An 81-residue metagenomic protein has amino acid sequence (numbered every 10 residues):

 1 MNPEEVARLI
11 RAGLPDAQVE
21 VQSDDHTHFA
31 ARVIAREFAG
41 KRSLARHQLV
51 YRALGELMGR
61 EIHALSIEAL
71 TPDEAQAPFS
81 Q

Functional and structural regions predicted by a protein language model:
M1-A17: N-proximal, solvent-exposed amphipathic alpha-helical segments enriched in charged/polar residues
M1-E5, H26-A45, Y51, E56 (+1 more regions): Conserved N-terminal glycine/acidic-rich loop preference
L9, V21-Q22, G55: Short, flexible, glycine/charge-rich loop motifs used to bind or transfer phosphoryl groups or to couple energy/partner
G13-A30: Short edge beta-strands and adjacent turn/loop segments
Q22, R32-I34, E68-L70: Solvent-exposed beta-strand sheet faces enriched in polar/charged residues
Y51-Q81: C-terminal structural segments of small proteins and small subunits
